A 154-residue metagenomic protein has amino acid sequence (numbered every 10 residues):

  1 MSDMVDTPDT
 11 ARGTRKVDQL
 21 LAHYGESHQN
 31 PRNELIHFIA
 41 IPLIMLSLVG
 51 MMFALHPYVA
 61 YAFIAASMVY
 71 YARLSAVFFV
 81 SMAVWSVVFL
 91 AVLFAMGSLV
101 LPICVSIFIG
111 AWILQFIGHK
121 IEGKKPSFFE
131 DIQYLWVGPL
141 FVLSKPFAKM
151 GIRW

Functional and structural regions predicted by a protein language model:
S2-S27, P31, K120-W154: Membrane-proximal soluble regions of multi-pass membrane proteins
L20-M52, S67-V77, F147-A148: Membrane interfacial helix-start motif at the N-side
I41-L48, A65-M68, A83, V87 (+2 more regions): Hydrophobic alpha-helical transmembrane segments of multipass integral membrane proteins
G50-Y61, P102-S106: Structural signature of hydrophobic alpha-helical transmembrane segments
P57-G97: Helix-adjacent hinge/juxtasegments
M68-F78, M82, F108-K125, V142-P146: Transmembrane alpha-helical segments that form the membrane-embedded catalytic/substrate-channel core of multi-pass
W85-G118: Mid-chain, well-packed structural core segment of small domains
